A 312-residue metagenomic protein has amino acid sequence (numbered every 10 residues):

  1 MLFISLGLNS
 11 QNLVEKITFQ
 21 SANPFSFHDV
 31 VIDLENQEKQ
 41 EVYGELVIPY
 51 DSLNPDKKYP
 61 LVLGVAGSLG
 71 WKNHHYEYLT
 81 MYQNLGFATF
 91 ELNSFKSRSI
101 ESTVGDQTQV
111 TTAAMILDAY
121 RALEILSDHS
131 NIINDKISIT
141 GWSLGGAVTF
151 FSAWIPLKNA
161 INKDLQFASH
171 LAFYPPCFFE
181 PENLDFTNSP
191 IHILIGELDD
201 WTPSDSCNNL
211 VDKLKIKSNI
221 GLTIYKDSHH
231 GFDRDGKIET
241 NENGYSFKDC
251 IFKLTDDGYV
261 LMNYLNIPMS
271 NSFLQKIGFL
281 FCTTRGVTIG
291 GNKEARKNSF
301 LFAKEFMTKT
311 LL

Functional and structural regions predicted by a protein language model:
Q11-K57: N-terminal cap/lid segment of alpha/beta-hydrolase-fold proteins
D56-G67: Short beta-strand element of the alpha/beta-hydrolase
S68-Y76, T80-N84, S94-A114, S152-L157 (+1 more regions): Cap/lid segment of the alpha/beta-hydrolase catalytic domain
Q107-S130, F151: Alpha/beta-hydrolase active-site loop
I132-S143: Alpha/beta-hydrolase fold nucleophile elbow
T187, I193-I195: Short beta-strand/loop motif that positions the catalytic acidic residue of the alpha/beta-hydrolase fold
T202-K213: Short alpha-helix in the alpha/beta-hydrolase fold that links the catalytic acid
N219-L312: C-terminal catalytic histidine-bearing segment of alpha/beta-hydrolase fold enzymes
